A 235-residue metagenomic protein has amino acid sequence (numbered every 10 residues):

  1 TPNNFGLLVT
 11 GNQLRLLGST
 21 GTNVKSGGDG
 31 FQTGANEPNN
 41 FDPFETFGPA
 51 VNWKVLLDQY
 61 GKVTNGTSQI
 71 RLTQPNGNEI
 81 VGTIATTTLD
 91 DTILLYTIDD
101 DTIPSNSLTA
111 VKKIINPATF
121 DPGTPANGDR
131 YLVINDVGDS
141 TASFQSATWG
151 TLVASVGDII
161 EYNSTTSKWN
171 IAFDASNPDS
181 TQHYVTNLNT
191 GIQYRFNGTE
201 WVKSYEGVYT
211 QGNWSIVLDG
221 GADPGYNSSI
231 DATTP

Functional and structural regions predicted by a protein language model:
T1-P235: Surface-exposed receptor/substrate recognition regions of extracellular proteins
